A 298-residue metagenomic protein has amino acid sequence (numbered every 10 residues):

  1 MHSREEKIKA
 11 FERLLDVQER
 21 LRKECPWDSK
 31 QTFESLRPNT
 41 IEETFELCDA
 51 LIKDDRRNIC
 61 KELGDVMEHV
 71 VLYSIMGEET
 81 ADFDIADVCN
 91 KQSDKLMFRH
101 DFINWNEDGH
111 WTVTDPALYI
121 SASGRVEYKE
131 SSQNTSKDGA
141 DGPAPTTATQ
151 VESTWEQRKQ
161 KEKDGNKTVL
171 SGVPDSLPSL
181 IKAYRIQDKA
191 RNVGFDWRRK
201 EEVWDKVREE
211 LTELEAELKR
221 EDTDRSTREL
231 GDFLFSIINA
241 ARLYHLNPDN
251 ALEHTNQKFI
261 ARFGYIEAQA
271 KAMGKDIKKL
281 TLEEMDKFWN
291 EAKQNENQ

Functional and structural regions predicted by a protein language model:
M1-E62, E68-L230, L234-Q298: Flexible "arm" and connector segments at domain edges
